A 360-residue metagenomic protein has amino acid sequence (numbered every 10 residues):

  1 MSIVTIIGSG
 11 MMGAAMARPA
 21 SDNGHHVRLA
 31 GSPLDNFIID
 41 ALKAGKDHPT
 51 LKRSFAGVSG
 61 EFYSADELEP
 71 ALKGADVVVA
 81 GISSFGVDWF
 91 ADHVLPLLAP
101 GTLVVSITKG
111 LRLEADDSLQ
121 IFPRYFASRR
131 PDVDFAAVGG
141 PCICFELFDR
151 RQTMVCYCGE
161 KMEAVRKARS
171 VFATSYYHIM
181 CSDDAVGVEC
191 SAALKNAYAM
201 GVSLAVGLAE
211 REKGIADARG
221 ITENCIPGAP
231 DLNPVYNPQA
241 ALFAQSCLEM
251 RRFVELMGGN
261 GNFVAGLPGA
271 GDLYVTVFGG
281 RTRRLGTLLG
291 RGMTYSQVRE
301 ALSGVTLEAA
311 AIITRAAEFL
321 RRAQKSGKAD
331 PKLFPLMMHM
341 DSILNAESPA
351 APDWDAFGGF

Functional and structural regions predicted by a protein language model:
M1-S54, G60-S64, L72, H93 (+2 more regions): NAD(P)+-binding Rossmann beta1-loop-alpha1 motif at the extreme N-terminus of oxidoreductases
G8, G31, S106-T108, G139 (+1 more regions): Short beta-strand/turn micro-motifs composed of small residues that flank or help shape donor/cofactor-binding pockets
G10, A14, N36, F62-A65 (+13 more regions): Electropositive phosphate-/nucleotide-binding environments in soluble metabolic enzymes
F62, L68-Q152, A168-S170: Rossmann-like NAD(P)(H) cofactor-binding subdomain of soluble oxidoreductases
L97, S128-D134, Q152-N262: Internal alpha-helical scaffold of NAD(P)-dependent oxidoreductase catalytic cores
S106, D134-G139, I179-D183, A265 (+1 more regions): General beta-strand structural signal in soluble alpha/beta enzymes
K195, M200-V206, E210, D217-P234 (+2 more regions): NAD(P)-dependent Rossmann-like dehydrogenase/reductase catalytic/cofactor-binding core
